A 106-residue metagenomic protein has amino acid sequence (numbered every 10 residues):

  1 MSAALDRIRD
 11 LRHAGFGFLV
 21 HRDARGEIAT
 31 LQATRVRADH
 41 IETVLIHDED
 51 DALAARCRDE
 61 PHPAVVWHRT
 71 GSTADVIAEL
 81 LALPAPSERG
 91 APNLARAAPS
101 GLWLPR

Functional and structural regions predicted by a protein language model:
M1-V36, V66, A97-P99: Negatively charged, low-complexity tracts enriched in Asp/Glu with abundant Ser/Thr
I8, I28, I41, L45-I46 (+1 more regions): Weak global preference for isoleucine
D23-R25, A38, A74, G90: Residue-level detector of solvent-exposed, low-hydrophobicity positions
T30-A33, V44-L45, A52-A54, A82-A85: Generic preference for hydrophobic/aromatic residues in regular secondary structure cores
R37-E42, W103-R106: Short, charged low-complexity intrinsically disordered segments located at boundaries of structured domains
H40-R69: Intrinsically disordered, low-complexity regulatory segments enriched in Ser/Thr/Pro and charged residues
E60-R106: Mixed-charge, Lys/Arg-enriched low-complexity segments
